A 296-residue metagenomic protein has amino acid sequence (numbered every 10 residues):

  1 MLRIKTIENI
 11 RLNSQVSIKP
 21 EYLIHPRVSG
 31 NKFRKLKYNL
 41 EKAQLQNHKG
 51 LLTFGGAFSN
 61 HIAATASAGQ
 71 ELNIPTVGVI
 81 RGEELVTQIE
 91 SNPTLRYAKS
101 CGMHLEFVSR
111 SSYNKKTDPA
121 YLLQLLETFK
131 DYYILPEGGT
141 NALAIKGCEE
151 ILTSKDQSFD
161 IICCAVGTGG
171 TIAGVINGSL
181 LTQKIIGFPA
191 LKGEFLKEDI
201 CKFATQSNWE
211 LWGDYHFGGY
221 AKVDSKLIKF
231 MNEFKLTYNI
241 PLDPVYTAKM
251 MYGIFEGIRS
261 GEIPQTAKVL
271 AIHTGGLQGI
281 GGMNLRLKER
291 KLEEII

Functional and structural regions predicted by a protein language model:
M1-I296: PLP-dependent amino-acid enzyme catalytic core
